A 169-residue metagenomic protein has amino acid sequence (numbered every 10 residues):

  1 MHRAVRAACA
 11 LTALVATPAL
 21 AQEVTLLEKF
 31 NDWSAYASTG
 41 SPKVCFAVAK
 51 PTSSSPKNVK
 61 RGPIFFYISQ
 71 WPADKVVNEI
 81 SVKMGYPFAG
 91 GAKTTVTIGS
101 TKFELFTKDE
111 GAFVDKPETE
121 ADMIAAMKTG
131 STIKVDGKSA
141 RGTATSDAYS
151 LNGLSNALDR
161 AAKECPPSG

Functional and structural regions predicted by a protein language model:
M1-C9: Bacterial N-terminal signal peptides that target proteins for export
R3, L20-A21: N-terminal secretory targeting signals
A16-P18: N-terminal signal peptide c-region/cleavage motif recognized by signal peptidases
A21-G169: A generic "folded-domain core" signal
